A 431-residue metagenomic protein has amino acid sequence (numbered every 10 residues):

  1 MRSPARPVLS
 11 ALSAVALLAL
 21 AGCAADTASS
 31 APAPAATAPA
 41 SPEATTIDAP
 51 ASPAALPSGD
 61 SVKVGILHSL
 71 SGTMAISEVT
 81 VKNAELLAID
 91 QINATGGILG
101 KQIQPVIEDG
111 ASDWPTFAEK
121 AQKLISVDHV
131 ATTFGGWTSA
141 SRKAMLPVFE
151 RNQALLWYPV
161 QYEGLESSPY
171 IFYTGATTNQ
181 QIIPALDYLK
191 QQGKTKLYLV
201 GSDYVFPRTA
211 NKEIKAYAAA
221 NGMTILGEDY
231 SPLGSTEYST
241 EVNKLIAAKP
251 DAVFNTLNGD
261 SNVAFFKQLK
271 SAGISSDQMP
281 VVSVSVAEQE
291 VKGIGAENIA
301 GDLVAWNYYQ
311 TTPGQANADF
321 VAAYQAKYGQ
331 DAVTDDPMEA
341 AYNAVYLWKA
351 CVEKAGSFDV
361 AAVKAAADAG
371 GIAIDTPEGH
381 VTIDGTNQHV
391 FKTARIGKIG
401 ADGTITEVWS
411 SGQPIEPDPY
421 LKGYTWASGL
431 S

Functional and structural regions predicted by a protein language model:
R2-P7, L12, A24-S431: Extracytosolic ligand-binding ectodomains
S13-L17: Hydrophobic helical h-region of N-terminal Sec-dependent signal peptides in bacterial secretory/periplasmic proteins
L18-G22: C-terminal motif of bacterial Sec signal peptides marking the signal peptidase cleavage site
